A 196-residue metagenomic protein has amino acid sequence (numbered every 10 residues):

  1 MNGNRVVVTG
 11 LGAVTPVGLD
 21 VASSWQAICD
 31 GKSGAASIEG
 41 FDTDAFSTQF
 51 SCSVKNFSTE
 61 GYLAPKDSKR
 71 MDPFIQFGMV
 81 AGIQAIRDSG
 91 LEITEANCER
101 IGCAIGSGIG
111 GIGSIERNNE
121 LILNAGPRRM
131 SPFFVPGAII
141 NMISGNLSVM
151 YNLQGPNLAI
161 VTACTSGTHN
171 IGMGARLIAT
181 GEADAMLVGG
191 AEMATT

Functional and structural regions predicted by a protein language model:
M1-D67: ACP-dependent fatty acid/polyketide chain-elongation machinery
N2-G3, P16-L19, C29-I38, S68 (+2 more regions): Acyl-thioester C-C bond-transforming condensing/cleaving domain
L11, G106-G108: Structured loops at beta-to-helix junctions and adjacent beta-edge loops in soluble globular domains
G40-L91, I140-Q154: A glycine- and small-residue-enriched flexible loop/hinge segment at structural boundaries
